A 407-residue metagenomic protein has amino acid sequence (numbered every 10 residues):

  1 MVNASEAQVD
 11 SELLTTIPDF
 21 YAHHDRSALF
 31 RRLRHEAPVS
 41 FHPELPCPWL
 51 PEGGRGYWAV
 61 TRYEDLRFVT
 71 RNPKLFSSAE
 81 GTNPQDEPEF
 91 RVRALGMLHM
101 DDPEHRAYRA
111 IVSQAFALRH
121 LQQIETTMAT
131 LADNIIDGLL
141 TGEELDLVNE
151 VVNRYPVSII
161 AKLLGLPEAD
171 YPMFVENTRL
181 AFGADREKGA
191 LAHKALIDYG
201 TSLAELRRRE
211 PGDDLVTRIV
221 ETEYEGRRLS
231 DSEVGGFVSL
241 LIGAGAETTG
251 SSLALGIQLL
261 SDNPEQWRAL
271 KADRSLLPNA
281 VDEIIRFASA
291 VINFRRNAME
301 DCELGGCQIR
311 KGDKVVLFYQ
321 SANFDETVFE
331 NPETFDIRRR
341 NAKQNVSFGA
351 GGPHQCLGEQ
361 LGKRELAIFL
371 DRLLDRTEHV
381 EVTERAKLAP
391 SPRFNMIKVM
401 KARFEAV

Functional and structural regions predicted by a protein language model:
M1-V407: Cytochrome P450
